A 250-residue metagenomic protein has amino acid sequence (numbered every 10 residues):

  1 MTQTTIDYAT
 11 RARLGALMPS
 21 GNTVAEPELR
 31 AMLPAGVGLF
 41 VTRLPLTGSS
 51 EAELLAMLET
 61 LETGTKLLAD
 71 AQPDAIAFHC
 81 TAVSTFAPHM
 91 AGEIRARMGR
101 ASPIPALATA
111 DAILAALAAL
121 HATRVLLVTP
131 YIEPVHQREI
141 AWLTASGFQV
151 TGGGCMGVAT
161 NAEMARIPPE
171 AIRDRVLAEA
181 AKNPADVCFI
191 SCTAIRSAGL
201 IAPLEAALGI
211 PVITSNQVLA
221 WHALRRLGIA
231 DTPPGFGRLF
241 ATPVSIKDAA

Functional and structural regions predicted by a protein language model:
M1-T63, P134-P168: N-terminal glycine-rich anion-binding loop in soluble enzyme alpha/beta folds
L58-A71, A171-A185: Short, well-structured alpha-helical segments in soluble
T65-D111: Glycine/small-residue-rich loop that forms an oxyanion/phosphate-binding "nest" at active or ligand-binding sites
D74-H79, L126-L127, A185-C192: Periplasmic-binding protein-like
A82-A87, T160-R166, R196: Short, small-residue-enriched loops and turns at beta-alpha junctions that line or gate enzyme active sites
I94, M98-N161, F240-D248: Conserved beta-alpha
V158-E163, V212-T232: Short, flexible loop segments at boundaries between secondary-structure elements
D174, A178-A207, L219-A220: Hydrophobic alpha-helical
